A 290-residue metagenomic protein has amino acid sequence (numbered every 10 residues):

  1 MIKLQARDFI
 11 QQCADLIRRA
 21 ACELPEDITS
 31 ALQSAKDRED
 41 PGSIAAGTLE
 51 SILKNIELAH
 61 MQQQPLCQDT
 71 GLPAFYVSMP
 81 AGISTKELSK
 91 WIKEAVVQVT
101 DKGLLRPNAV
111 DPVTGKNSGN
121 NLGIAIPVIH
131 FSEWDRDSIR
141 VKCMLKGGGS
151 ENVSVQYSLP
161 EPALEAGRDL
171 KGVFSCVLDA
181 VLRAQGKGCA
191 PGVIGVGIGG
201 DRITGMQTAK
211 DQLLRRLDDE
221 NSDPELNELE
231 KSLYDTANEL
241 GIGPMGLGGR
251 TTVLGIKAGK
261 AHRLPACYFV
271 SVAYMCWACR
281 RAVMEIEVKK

Functional and structural regions predicted by a protein language model:
M1-V196, D201-K290: Non-transmembrane, aqueous-exposed alpha-helical and coiled segments at domain scale
